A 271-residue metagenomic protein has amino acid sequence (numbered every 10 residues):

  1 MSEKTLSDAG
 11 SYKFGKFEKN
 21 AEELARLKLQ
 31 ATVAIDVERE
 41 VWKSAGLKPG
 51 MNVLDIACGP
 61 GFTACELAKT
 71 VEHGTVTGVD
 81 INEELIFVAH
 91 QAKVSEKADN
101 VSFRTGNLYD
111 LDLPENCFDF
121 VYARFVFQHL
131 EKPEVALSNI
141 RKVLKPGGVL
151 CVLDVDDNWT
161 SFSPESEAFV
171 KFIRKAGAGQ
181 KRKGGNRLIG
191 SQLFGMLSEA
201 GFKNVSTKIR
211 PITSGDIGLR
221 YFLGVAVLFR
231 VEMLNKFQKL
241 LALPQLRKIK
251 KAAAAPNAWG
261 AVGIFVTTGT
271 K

Functional and structural regions predicted by a protein language model:
M1-L24, L29: N-terminal, positively charged/glycine-rich alpha-helical extensions of SAM-dependent methyltransferases
K13-K16, E22-E23, A34, S206-W259: C-terminal helical/coil "lid" or tail adjacent to the Rossmann-like core of SAM-dependent
T32-M51, E66: Conserved alpha-helix/loop element of class I SAM-dependent methyltransferases that forms part of the SAM/SAH-binding
L54-I56, P60-D110: Class I SAM-dependent methyltransferase SAM/SAH-binding core
D112-F120: A short acidic, Gly/Pro-enriched loop at the edge of an enzyme's catalytic core that lines a small-molecule cofactor
D119-K132: A short SAM/SAH-binding and catalytic strip from SAM-dependent methyltransferases
E134-P146: A short glycine-rich, Lys/Arg-flanked "PGG" loop and its adjoining helix->strand segment in the class I
C151-I217, M233-K236: Conserved catalytic/acceptor-binding region of the Class I
